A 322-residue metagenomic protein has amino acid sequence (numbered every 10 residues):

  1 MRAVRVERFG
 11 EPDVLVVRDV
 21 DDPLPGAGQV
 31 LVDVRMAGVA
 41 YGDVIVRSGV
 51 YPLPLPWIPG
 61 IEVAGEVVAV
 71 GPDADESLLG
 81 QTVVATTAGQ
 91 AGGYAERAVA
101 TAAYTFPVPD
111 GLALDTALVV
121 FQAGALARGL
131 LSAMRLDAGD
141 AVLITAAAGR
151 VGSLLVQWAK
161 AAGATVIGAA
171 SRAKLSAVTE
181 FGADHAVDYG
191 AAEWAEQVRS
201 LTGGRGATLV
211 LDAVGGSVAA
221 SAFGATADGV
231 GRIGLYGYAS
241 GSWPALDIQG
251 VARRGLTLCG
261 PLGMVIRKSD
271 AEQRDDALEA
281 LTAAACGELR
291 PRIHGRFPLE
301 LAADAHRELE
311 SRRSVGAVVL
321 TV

Functional and structural regions predicted by a protein language model:
R2, V16-D19, D33, A64-E66 (+2 more regions): Residues located in well-ordered beta-strands
D21-G38, R47-Q90: Glycine-rich beta-strand-centered segment in the early N-terminal region that forms part of a ligand/cofactor-binding
I45, E76, A85-A146: NAD(P)H dinucleotide-binding glycine-rich loop of Rossmann-like/cofactor-binding domains, especially the beta1-alpha1
P72-D73, G168-A177, G190-A191, G216-A219 (+1 more regions): Short glycine/proline-centered loop/turn elements that form peptide/ligand docking sites
L78, L118-A191: Mid-domain Rossmann-like dinucleotide-binding core that forms the NAD(H)/NADP(H) cofactor-binding site
E193-G204: Short amphipathic alpha-helix with an adjacent loop that forms part of the alpha/beta core around
S217-E288, V322: Glycine-rich phosphate-binding loop and adjacent beta-alpha segment of Rossmann(oid) nucleotide-cofactor-binding
A271-V322: C-terminal hydrophobic helical "lid"/dimerization subdomain of Rossmann-like NAD(P)H-dependent oxidoreductases
